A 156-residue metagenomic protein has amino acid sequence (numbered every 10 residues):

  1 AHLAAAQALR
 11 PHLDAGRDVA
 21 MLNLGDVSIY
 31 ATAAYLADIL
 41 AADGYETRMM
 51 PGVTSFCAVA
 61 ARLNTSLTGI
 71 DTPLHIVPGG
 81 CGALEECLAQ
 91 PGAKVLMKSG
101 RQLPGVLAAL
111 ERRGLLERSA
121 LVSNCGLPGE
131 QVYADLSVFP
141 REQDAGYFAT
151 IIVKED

Functional and structural regions predicted by a protein language model:
A1-E46, Y133, F139-R141, G146-T150 (+1 more regions): Class I S-adenosyl-L-methionine
L3-A6, P78-C81, L103: Structural motif corresponding to alpha-helix initiation and N-cap regions
A15, I70, R113-L115: Short, structurally constrained coil/turn elements that cap an alpha-helix or connect an alpha-helix to the following
V19, L88-D156: A contiguous loop/helix-start segment that scaffolds small-molecule binding in enzyme catalytic cores
L22-L24, M50, M97: Structural motif
N23, P78, S123: Short beta-strand/turn micro-motifs composed of small residues that flank or help shape donor/cofactor-binding pockets
D26-S28, T54, R101, G126: Short, glycine/serine-rich, charged loops/turns that create anion-binding and catalytic segments at active sites
S28-Q90, E142: Class I SAM-dependent methyltransferase SAM-binding "motif I" and its flanking Rossmann-like core
